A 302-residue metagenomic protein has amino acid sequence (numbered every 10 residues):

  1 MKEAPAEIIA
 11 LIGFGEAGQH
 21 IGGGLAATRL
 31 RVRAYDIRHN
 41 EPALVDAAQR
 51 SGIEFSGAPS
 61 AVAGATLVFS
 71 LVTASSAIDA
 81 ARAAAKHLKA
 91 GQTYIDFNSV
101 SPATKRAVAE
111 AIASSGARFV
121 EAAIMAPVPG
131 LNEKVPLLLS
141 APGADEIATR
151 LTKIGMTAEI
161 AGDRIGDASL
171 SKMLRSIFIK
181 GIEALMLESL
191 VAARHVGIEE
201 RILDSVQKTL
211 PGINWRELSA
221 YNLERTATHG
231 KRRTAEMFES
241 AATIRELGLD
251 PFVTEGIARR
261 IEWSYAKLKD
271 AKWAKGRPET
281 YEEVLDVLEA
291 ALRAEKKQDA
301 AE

Functional and structural regions predicted by a protein language model:
M1-A63, G91: NAD(P)+-binding Rossmann beta1-loop-alpha1 motif at the extreme N-terminus of oxidoreductases
F14, A77, V100, K105-K180: Rossmann-fold dinucleotide-binding core
R31, E54, T93, R118 (+1 more regions): Conserved beta-strand segments of alpha/beta enzyme cores
P59-F119: Rossmann-fold NAD(P) dinucleotide-binding segment
S171-P278: Helical "substrate-binding/catalytic lid" subdomain of Rossmann-like NAD(P)-dependent dehydrogenases/reductases
K275-E302: Short, basic/aromatic-enriched C-terminal tail that caps enzymatic domains
